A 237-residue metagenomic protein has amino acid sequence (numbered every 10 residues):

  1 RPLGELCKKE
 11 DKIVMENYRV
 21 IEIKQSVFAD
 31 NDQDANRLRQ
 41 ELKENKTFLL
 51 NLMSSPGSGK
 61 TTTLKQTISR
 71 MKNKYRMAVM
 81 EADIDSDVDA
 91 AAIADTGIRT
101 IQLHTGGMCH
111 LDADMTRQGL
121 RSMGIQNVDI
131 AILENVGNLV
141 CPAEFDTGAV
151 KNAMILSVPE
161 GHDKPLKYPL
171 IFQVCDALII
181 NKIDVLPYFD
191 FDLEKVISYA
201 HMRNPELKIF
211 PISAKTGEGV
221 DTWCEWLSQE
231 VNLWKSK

Functional and structural regions predicted by a protein language model:
R1-V14: N-terminal amphipathic/basic-hydrophobic helices that include classical n-h-c signal peptides and signal-anchor
N17-Q40, N45-M53, S58, T67-V150 (+2 more regions): Nucleotide-state-sensitive switch-loop elements of NTP-binding domains
L52, L103-H104, M154-S157, I179-K182: Conserved beta-strand segments of the P-loop GTPase G domain that flank and frequently precede/overlap
T63: Hydrophobic positions on the alpha1 helix immediately C-terminal to the Walker A/P-loop
D83, N181, S213: Active-site glycine-centered loops adjacent to acidic/histidine catalytic or metal-binding residues that shape
P142-A149, V158-E206: Conserved C-terminal guanine-recognition region of P-loop GTPase G domains, centered on the G4
V185-K237: Canonical P-loop GTPase G-domain recognition
